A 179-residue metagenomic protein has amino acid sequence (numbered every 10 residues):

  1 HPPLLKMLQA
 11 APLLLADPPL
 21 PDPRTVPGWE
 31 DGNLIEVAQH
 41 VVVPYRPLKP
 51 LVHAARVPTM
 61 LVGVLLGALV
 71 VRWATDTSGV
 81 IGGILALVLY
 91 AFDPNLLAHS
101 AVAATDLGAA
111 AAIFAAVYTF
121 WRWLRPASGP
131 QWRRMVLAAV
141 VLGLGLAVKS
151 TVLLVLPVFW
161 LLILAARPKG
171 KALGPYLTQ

Functional and structural regions predicted by a protein language model:
H1-P58: Interfacial juxtamembrane loops and adjacent helix segments that form the catalytic/substrate-binding surfaces
P23-V41, V70-F92, A127-R133, L137: Transmembrane-helix signature of polytopic, membrane-embedded enzymes that assemble or transfer cell-envelope glycans
A54, P58-T59, G82-A86, A109 (+4 more regions): Alpha-helical transmembrane segments of integral membrane proteins
V57-T77, A112-T119: Transmembrane-helix motifs of polytopic, lipid-linked glycan transferases
A86-A91, Y118, L142, L146: Short helix- or helix-capping micro-motifs that position conserved polar/aromatic residues at function-defining sites
A101-G108: Short acidic/glycine- and proline-prone juxtamembrane loop motifs at membrane-interface regions of multi-pass membrane
T119-Q131, L142, V155-Q179: Perimembrane helix-loop-helix junctions
